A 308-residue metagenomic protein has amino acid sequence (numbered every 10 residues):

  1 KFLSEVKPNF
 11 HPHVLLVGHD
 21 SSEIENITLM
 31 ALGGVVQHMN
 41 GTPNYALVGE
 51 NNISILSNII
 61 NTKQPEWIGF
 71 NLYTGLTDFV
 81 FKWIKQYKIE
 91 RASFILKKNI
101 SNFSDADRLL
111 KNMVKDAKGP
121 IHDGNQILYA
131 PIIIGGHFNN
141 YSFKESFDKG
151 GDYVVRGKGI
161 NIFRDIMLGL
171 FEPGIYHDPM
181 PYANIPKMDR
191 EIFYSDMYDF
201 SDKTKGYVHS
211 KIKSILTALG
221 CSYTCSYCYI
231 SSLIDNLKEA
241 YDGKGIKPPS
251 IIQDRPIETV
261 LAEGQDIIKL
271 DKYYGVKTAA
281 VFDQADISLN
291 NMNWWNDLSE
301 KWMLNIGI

Functional and structural regions predicted by a protein language model:
K1-F10, L170-T217: N-terminal [4Fe-4S]-dependent radical SAM core
K1-M30, V35-H38: A short, flexible N-terminal coil/short beta segment enriched in small residues
L16-H19, N71, G135, A218 (+1 more regions): Short hydrophobic segments within beta-strands
G18, A46-G49, S232, D283: Residue-level recognition of beta-strand->loop/alpha-helix junctions
S21-I24, T74-T77, D286-N290: Short acidic, S/G/P-rich loop/turn micro-motifs used as interaction or catalytic elements
T28, L32-V35, P43-P186: Glycine-rich beta-alpha loop elements in corrinoid/cobalamin-binding modules across cobalamin-dependent enzymes
R190-I308: Radical SAM [4Fe-4S] cluster-binding motif and immediate context
